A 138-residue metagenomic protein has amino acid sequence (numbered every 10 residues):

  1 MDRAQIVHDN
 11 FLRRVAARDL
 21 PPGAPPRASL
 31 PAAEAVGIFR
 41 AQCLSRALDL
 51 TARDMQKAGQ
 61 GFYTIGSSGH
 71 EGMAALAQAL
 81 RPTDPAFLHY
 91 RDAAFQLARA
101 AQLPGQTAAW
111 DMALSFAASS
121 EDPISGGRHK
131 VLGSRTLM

Functional and structural regions predicted by a protein language model:
M1-M73, A77-P82, F87: Conserved acidic/glycine
A47-M138: Cofactor-binding active-site loop characterized by glycine-rich and histidine/acidic residues
